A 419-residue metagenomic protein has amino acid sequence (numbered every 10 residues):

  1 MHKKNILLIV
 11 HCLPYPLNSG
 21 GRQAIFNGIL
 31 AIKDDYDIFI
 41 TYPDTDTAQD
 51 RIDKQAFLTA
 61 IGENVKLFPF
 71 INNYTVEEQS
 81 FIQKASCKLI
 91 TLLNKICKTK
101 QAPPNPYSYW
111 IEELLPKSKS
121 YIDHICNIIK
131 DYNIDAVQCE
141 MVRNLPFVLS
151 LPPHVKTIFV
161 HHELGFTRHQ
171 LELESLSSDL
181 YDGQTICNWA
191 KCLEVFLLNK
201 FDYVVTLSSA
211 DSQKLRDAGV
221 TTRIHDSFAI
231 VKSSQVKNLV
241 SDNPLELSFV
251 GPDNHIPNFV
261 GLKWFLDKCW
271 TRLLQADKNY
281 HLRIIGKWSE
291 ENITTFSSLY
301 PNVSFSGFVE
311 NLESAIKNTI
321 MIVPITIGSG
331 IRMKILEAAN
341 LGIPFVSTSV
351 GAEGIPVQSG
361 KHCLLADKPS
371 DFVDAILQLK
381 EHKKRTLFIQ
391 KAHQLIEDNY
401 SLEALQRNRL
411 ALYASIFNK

Functional and structural regions predicted by a protein language model:
I6-L7, L151-S175: Active-site proximal beta-strand in glycosyltransferases
A24, D226-P301, F305-I316: Conserved catalytic-core segment of nucleotide-activated headgroup transferases in glycan assembly
Q83-L145, S178-F201: Conserved nucleotide-sugar donor-binding subdomain of glycosyltransferases
I158, F166, Q184-K191, V195-V236: Donor nucleotide-sugar binding/catalytic pocket of nucleotide-sugar-dependent glycosyltransferases
I316-G330, L341-P344: Acidic donor-binding loop of glycosyltransferase active sites
K334-E337, P344-T348: Short hydrophobic beta-strand element within catalytic cores of glycosyltransferases and related nucleotide-activated
C363-S370, L377-K383: Conserved acidic donor-binding segment of nucleotide-sugar-dependent glycosyltransferases
K383-A414: A charged, aromatic-enriched C-terminal amphipathic alpha-helix characteristic of glycosyltransferases across folds
